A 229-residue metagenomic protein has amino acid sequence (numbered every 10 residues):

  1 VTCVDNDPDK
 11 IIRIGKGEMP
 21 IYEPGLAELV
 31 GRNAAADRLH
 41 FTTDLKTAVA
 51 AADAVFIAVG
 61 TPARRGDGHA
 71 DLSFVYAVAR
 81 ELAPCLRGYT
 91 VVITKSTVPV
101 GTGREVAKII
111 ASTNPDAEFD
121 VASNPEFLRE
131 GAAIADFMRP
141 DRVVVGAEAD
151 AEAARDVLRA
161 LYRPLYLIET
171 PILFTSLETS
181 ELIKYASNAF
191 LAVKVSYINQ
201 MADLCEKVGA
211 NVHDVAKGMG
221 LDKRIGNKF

Functional and structural regions predicted by a protein language model:
V1-F229: Structural/interface elements that position substrates and couple domains in central-metabolism enzymes
